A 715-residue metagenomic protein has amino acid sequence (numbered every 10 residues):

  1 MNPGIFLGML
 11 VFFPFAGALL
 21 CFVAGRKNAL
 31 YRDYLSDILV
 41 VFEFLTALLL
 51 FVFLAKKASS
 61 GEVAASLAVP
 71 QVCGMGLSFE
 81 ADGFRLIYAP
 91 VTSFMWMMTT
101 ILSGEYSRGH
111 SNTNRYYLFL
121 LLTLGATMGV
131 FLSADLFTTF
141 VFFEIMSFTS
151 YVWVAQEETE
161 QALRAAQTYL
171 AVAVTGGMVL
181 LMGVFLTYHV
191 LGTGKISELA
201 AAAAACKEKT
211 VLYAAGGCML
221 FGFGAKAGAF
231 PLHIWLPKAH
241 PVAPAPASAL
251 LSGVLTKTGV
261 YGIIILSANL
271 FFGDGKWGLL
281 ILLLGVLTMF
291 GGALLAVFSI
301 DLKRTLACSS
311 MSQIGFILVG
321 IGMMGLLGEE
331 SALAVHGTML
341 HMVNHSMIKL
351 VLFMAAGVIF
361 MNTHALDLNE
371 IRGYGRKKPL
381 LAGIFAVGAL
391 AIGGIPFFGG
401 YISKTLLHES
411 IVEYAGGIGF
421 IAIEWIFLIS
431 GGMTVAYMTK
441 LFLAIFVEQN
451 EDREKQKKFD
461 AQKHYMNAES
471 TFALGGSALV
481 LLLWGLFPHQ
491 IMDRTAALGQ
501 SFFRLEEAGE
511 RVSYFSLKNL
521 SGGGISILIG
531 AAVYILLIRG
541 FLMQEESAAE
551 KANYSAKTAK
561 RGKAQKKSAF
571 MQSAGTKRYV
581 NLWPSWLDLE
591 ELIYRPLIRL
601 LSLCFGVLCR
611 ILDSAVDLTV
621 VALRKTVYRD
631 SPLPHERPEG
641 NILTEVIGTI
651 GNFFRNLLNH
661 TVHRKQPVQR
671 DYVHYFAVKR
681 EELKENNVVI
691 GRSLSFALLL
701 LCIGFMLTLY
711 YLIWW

Functional and structural regions predicted by a protein language model:
M1-F6, L20-L118, V190-A204, A497 (+1 more regions): Transmembrane helix-loop-helix hairpins at membrane boundaries of multipass inner-membrane proteins
M9-R26, G224, G228: N-terminal signal-anchor/start-transfer transmembrane helix
I38-V52, A173-V184, F385-G393, A473-I491 (+1 more regions): Hydrophobic alpha-helical membrane-insertion segments
G61-C73, S197-A202, L406-S410, Y414 (+1 more regions): Membrane-interfacial helical/loop segments at transmembrane boundaries in membrane proteins
S78-S93, K209-G224, A422-G431, R511-V533: Hydrophobic alpha-helical transmembrane segments
M98-N114, L124-T139, T149-Q462: Hydrophobic transmembrane alpha-helices and their helix-loop junctions in integral membrane proteins
K455, S470-W484, I491, T495-M706: Membrane-interface and transmembrane segments of multi-pass membrane proteins
L707-W715: Juxtamembrane boundary at the C-terminal end of a transmembrane helix
